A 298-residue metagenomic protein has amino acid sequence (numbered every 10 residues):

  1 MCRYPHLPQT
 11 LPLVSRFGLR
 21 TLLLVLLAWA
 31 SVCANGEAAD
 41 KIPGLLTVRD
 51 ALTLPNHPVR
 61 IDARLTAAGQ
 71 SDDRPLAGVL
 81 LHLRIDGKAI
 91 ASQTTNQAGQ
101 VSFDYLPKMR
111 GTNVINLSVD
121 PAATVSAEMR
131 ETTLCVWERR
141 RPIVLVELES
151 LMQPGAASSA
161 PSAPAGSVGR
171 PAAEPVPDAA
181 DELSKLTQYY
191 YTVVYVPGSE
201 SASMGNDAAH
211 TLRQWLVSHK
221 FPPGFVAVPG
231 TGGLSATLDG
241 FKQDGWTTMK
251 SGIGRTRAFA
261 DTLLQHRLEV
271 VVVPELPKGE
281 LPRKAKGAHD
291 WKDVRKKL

Functional and structural regions predicted by a protein language model:
E37-R60, L134-E138: Beta-strand-rich domain onsets/edges
G44, L54-D73, V79-L81: Beta-strand-rich structural segments
L80-A91: Short amphipathic beta-strand segments in non-cytosolic proteins
T94-P107: Glycine-centered loop-to-beta-strand initiation motif
R110-A123: Short, aromatic- and glycine-rich surface loops/edge beta-strands on solvent-exposed regions
V125-C135: Edge beta-strands of extracellular beta-sandwich domains
R139-T231: Conserved, compact domain cores that house catalytic/ligand-binding motifs in diverse enzymes and effector modules
M204-L298: C-terminal cap/substrate-recognition subdomain and adjoining C-terminal extension of metal-dependent phosphatase-like
